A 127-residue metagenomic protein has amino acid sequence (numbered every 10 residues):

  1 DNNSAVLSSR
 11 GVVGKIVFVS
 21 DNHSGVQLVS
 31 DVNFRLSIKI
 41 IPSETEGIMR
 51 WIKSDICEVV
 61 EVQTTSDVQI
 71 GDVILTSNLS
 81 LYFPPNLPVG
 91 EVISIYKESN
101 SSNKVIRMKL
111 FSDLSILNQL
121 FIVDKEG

Functional and structural regions predicted by a protein language model:
D1-G127: A secondary-structure micro-motif
